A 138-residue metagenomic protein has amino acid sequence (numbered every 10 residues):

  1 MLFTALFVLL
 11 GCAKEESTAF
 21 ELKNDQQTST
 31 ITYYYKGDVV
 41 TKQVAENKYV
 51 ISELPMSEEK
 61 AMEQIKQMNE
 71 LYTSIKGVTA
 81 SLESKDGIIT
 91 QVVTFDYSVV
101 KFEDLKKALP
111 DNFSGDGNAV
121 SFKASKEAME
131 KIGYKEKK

Functional and structural regions predicted by a protein language model:
M1-T4: Sec-dependent N-terminal signal peptides
V8-G11: C-terminal motif of bacterial Sec signal peptides marking the signal peptidase cleavage site
K14-K138: Subset-of-secretome marker
